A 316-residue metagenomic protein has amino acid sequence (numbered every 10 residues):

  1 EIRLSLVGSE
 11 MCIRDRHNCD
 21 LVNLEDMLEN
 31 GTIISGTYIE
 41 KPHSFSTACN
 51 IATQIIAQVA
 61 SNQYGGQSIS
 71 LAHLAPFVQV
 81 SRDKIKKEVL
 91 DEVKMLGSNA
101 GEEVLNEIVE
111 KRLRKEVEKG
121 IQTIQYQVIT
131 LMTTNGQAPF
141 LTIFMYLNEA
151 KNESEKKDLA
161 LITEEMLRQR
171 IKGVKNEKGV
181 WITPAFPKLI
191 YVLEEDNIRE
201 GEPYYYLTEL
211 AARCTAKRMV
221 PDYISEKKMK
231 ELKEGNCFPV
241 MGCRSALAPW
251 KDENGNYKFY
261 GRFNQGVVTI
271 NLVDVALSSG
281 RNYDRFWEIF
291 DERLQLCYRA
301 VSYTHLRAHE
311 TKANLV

Functional and structural regions predicted by a protein language model:
E1-I2, L6-D15, T304-T311: Conserved small/polar residues in nucleotide/adenosyl-binding loops
R3, C12-S46, E234-L247: Functionally engaged cysteine thiol sites
N30-E40, S44-Q67, H73-E88, E92 (+1 more regions): Substrate-binding cleft of carbohydrate-active enzyme catalytic domains
N50-Q79, V117-I129, V240-R262, S302-V316: Conserved alpha/beta core surface patches that mediate binding of polyanionic ligands
S68-V80, I85-E88, N99, E107 (+3 more regions): Conserved alpha/beta enzyme-core scaffolds, especially Rossmann-like or related mixed alpha/beta domains that build
E88, G97, E116-Q137, L159-E177 (+4 more regions): Structured alpha-helical segments in the cores of large, soluble enzyme domains
N148-R213: Extended, regular secondary-structure scaffolds
C214-V316: Structured mid-domain segments that build the active-site/substrate or prosthetic-cofactor binding neighborhood
